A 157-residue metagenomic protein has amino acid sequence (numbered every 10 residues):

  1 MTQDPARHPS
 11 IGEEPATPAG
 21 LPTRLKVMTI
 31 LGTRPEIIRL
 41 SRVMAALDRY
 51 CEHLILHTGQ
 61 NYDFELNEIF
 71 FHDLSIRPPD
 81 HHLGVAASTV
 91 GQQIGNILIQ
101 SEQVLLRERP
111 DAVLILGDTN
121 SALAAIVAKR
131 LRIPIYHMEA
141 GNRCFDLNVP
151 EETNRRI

Functional and structural regions predicted by a protein language model:
T2-Q60: N-terminal subdomain of nucleotide-sugar transferases
I11, N61-E65, G84: A nucleotide-sugar donor-handling region in carbohydrate enzymes
T23, D63-N67, I97: Alpha-helical structural motif
M28-L31, E36-V43, F70, H82-I157: Active-site and donor-binding regions of nucleotide-sugar-utilizing enzymes
E52, R77, R132-P134: Residue-level detector of anion-binding/catalytic polar loops
T58-Y62, N142-F145: Short histidine/acidic/glycine/proline-rich micro-motifs that form metal- and phosphate-coordinating active-site loops
N61-R77: N-terminal beta-loop-helix "entrance" segment that forms/cooperates in small-molecule cofactor or anionic ligand
